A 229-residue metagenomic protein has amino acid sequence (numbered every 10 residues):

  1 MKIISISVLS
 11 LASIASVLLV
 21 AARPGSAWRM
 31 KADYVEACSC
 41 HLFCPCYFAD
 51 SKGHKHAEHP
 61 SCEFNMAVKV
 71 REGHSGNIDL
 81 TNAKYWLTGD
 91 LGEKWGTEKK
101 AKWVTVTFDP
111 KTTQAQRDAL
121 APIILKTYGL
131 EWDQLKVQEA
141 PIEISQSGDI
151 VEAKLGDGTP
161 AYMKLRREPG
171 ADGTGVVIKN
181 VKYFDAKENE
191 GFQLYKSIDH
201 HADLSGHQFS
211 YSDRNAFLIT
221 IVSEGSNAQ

Functional and structural regions predicted by a protein language model:
M1-I6: Positively charged n-region of N-terminal signal peptides that target proteins for export
S7-V17: Bacterial N-terminal signal peptides
S16-S26: Bacterial Sec-dependent signal peptides at the C-terminal "C-region" and cleavage site
S26-Q229: Beta-strand-enriched cores of mature, soluble protein domains
